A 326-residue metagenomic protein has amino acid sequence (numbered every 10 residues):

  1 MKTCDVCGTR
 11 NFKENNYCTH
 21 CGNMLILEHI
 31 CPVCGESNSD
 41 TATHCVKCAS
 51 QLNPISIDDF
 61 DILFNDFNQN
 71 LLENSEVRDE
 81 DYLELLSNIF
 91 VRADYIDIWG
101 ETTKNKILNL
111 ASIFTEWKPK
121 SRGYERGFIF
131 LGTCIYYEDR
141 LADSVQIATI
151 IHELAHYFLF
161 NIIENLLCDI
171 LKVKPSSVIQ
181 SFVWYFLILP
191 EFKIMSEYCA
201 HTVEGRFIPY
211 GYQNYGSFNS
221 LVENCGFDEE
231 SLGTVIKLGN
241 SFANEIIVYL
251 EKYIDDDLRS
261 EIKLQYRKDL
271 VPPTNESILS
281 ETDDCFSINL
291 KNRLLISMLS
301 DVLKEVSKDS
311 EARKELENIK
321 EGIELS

Functional and structural regions predicted by a protein language model:
M1-P54: Cys/His-rich metal-coordination motifs, chiefly Zn-binding "fingers/knuckles"
S56, I62, D66, N70 (+2 more regions): Hydrophobic, glycine-enriched assembly/anchoring segments
D59-W99, T103-K104: Zn2+-dependent metallopeptidase catalytic core
V91-P119, S307-D309: Amphipathic, interaction-prone secondary-structure segments
K106-I150, L154-N161: Active-site scaffold of zinc-dependent metalloenzymes
S144, F160-I194: Post-HEXXH active-site segment of zinc metalloproteases
M195, T202-E229: Short helix/loop segments within enzyme catalytic domains that coordinate or immediately flank catalytic cofactors
S217-S326: Pan-zinc metallopeptidase signature
